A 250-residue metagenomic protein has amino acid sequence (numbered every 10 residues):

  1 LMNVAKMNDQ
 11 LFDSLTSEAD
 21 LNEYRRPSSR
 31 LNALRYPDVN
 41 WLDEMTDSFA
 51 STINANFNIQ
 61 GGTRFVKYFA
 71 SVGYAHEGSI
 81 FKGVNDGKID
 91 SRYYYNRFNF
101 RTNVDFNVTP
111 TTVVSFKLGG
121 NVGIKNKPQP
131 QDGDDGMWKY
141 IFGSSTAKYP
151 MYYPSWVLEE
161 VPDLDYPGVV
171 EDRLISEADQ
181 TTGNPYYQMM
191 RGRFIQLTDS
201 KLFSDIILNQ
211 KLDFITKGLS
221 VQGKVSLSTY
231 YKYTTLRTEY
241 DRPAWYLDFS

Functional and structural regions predicted by a protein language model:
L1-L31, P130-M137: Conserved small-residue
A33-G73, E77-I80, S91-T182, I195-L197 (+1 more regions): Flexible loop and strand-edge segments within Gram-negative outer membrane beta-barrel domains
K67, V113, D199-K201, T216-Q222: Outer-membrane beta-barrel architecture
A70, F116, I206, V221-G223: Membrane-embedded beta-strand positions of outer-membrane beta-barrel proteins
G83, V108, S220-Q222: Transmembrane beta-barrel domains of bacterial outer-membrane proteins
Y187-F194: Individual transmembrane alpha-helix segments
E239-F249: Solvent-exposed, glycine/polar-rich loop segments of beta-barrel outer-membrane systems
